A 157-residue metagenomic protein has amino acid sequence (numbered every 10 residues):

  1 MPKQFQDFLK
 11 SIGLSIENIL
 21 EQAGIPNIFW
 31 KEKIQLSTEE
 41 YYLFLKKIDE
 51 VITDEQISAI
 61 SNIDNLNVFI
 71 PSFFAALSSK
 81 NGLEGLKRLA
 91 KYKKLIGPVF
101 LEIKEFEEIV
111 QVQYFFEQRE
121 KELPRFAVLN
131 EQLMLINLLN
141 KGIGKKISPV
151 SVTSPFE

Functional and structural regions predicted by a protein language model:
M1-I109: N-terminal low-complexity or simple alpha-helical regulatory segments that function as activation/interaction modules
G82-E157: Alpha-helical bundle regulatory/interaction domains
